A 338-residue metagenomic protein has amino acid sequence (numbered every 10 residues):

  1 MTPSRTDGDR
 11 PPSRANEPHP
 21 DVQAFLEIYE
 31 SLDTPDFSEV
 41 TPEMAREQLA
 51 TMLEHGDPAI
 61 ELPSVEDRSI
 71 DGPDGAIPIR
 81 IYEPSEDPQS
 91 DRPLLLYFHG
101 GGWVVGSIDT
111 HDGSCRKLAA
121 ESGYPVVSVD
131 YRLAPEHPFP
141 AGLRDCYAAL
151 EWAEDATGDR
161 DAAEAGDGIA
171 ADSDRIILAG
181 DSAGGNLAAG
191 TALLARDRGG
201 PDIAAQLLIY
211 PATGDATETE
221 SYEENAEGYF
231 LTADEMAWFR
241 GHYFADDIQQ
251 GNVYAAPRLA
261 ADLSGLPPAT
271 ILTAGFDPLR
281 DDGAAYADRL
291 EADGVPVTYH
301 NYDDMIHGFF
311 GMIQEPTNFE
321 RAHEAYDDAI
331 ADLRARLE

Functional and structural regions predicted by a protein language model:
M1-P84, L337-E338: A glycine/proline-hinged amphipathic helix-loop "lid/cap" segment that gates access to hydrophobic ligand pockets
D91-G101: Short beta-strand element of the alpha/beta-hydrolase
D109-S128: Short amphipathic alpha-helix adjacent to the substrate-entry channel of hydrolases
H137-G166, A329: Alpha/beta-hydrolase active-site loop
A162-S182: Alpha/beta-hydrolase fold nucleophile elbow
L193-I248: Hydrolase active-site cap/lid region
I271-T273: Short beta-strand/loop motif that positions the catalytic acidic residue of the alpha/beta-hydrolase fold
Q314-E338: Catalytic active-site module of serine/aspartate enzymes centered on a nucleophile-bearing elbow/loop
